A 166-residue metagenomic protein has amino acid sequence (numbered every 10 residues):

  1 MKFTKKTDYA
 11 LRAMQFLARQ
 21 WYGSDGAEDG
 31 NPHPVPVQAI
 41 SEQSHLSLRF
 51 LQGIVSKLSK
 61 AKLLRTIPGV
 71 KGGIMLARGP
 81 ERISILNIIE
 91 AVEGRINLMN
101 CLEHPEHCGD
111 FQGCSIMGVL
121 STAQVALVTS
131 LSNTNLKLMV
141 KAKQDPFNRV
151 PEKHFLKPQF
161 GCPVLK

Functional and structural regions predicted by a protein language model:
K5, Y9-L46, M75: N-terminal helix-turn-helix DNA-binding core of bacterial DNA-binding proteins
M14, V55-S56: Short, hydrophobic-biased segments on the C-terminal half of alpha helices that form "recognition helices"
E42, S59-K60: Alpha-helical residues within the helix-turn-helix
R49: Key DNA-contact positions within bacterial/archaeal DNA-binding proteins
K62-V70, M75-L76: Beta-hairpin "wing" of winged helix-turn-helix
P80-H104, L120-A126: Conserved segment of winged-helix/HTH DNA-binding domains
P105-K166: C-terminal regulatory/oligomerization modules of transcriptional regulators
